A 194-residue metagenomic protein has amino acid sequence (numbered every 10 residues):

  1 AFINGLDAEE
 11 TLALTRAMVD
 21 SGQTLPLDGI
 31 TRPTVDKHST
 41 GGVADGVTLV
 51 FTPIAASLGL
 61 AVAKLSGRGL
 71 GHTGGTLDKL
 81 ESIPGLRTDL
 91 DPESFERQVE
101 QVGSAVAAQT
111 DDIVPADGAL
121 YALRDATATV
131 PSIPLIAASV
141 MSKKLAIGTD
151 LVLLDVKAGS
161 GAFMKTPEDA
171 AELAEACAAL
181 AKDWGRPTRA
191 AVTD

Functional and structural regions predicted by a protein language model:
A1, G46-E96, E100, A107-Q109: A glycine-rich phosphate/pyrophosphate-binding beta-strand-loop-alpha-helix module
A1-V43: Acidic, glycine/proline-rich low-complexity segments that act as flexible tails and inter-domain linkers
G5-E9, D45-G46, M164-A170: Short glycine/threonine-rich loop-to-helix capping motif typified by GTGT followed within a few residues by an Asp-Pro
A13, A17, S21, I83 (+1 more regions): Alpha-helical structural signal in soluble globular domains
G29, P33-L65, D125-P134: Glycine-rich phosphate/pyrophosphate-binding loop regions near the starts of catalytic domains
S39-G41, R68-H72, P84, D112 (+1 more regions): Acidic, glycine-rich active-site loops and adjacent beta-strand->loop/helix elements that engage anionic groups
G59, R87-T88, S94-T193: Glycine-rich anion-binding loops and their surrounding alpha/beta cores
